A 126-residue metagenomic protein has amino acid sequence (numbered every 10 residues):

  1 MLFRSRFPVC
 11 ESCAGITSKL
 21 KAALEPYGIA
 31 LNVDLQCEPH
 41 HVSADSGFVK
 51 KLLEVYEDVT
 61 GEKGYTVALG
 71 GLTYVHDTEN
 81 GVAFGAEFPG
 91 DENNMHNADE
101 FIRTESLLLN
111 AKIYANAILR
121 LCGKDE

Functional and structural regions predicted by a protein language model:
S5-F7: Hydrophobic beta-strand positions in extracellular immunoglobulin-like domains
E11: Active-site pocket-shaping loop/turn-to-helix segments
A14-P26: Short amphipathic alpha-helices in soluble, non-transmembrane regions that often serve as interface/regulatory elements
A30-E126: An extended, acidic, His-containing surface patch that forms the Zn2+-binding/catalytic region of metallohydrolases
